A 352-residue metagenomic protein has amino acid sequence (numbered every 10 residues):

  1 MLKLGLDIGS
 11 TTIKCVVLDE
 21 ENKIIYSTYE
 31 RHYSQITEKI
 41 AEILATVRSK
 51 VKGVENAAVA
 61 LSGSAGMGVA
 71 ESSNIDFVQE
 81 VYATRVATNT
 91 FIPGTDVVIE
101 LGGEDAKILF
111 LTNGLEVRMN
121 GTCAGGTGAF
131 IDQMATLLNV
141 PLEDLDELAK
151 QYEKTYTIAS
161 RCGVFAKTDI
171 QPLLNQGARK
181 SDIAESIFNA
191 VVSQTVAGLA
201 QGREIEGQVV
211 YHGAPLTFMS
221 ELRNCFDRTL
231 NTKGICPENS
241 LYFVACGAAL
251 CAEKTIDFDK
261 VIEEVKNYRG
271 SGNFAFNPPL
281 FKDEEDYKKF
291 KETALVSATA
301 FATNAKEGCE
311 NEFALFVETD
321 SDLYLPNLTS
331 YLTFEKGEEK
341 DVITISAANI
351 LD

Functional and structural regions predicted by a protein language model:
G5-E38, E42-A45, E116-V117, G121 (+1 more regions): Short glycine-rich, Thr/Ser-proximal phosphate-binding strand/loop in the N-terminal lobe of ATP-dependent enzymes
Y29-H32, K50-Y82, L109-R118, D352: Short beta-strand-loop/turn "lid" adjacent to the catalytic site in phosphate-handling enzymes
I36, N113-K154, C162, S240-V244 (+2 more regions): Glycine-rich phosphate-binding loop plus the immediately following alpha-helix
A65, A200-T229, S240-V244: Glycine-rich phosphate-binding loops at beta-strand->alpha-helix junctions
F77-V81, D227-C246: Conserved phosphate-binding/catalytic loops in two-lobed NTP-binding clefts
A166-A197, S346-A347: Adenine-nucleotide phosphate-binding core of ATP-dependent small-molecule kinases
I183-G207, V296-A302: Phosphate/ATP-binding catalytic cores across multiple sugar-kinase/actin-like superfamilies, primarily ASKHA
K254-E312, S321: Acidic, glycine/GT-rich loop-and beta-edge segments that sit at the periphery of enzyme/chaperone cores
